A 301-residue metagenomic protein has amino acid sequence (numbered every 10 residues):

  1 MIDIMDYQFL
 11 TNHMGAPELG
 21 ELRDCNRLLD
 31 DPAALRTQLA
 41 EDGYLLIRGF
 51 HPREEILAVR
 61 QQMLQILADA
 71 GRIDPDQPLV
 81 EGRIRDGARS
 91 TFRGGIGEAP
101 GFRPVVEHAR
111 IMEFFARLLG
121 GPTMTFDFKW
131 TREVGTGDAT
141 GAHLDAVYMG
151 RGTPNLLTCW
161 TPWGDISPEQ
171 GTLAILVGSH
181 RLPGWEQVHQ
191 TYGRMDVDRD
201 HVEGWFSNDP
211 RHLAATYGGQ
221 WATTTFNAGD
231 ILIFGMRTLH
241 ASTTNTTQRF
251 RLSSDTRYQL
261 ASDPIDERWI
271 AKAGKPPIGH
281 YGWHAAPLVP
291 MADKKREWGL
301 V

Functional and structural regions predicted by a protein language model:
I2-C25, I73, W185-G193, A228-I233 (+1 more regions): Non-heme Fe(II)/2-oxoglutarate
I2-D42, R48-A142, Y148-R151, W269 (+1 more regions): Non-heme Fe(II)-dependent double-stranded beta-helix
N12, P168-L239: Double-stranded beta-helix
Y44, P154-T158, Q170, W221 (+2 more regions): Extracellular structured ligand-interaction cores
I111, L144-L156, G219-Q220, F226 (+1 more regions): A short beta-loop-beta micro-motif enriched in histidine and acidic residues
L118, G150-P168, T225-A228, I233 (+1 more regions): Short, conserved beta-strand element in jelly-roll/cupin
W130, L144-A146, T161-D165, V177: Short, structured patches in soluble enzyme cores that scaffold and shape functional sites
V134, L176-P183, R257-S262: Short edge-strand/loop segments of extracellular domains
